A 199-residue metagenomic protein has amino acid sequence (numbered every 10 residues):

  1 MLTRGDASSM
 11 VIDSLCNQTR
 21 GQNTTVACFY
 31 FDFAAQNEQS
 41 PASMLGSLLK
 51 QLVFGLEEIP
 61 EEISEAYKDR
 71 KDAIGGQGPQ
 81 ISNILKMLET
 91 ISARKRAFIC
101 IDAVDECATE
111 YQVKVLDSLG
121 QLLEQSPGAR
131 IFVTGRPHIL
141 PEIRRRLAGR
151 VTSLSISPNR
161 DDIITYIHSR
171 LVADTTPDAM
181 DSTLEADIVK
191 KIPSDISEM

Functional and structural regions predicted by a protein language model:
M1-M199: Conserved NB-ARC/NACHT P-loop NTPase core of NLR-like innate immune receptors
